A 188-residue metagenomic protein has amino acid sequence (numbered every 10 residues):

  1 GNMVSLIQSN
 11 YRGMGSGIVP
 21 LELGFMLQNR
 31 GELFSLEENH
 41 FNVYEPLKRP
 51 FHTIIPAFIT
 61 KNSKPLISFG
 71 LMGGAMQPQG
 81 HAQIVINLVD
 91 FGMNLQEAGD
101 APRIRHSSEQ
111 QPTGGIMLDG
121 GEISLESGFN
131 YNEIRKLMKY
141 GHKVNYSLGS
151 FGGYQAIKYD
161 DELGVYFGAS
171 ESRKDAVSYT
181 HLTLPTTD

Functional and structural regions predicted by a protein language model:
N2-S147, Y154: Proteins synthesized as precursors that undergo proteolytic processing into mature forms
R12, Y159, P185: Alpha-helical and His/Cys-centered functional microenvironments
L71-M72, A169-K174: Secondary-structure transition/turn motif
R105, T187-D188: Generic hydrophobic alpha-helical segments
K136-F167, D175, L182: C-terminus-biased signal that marks the final domain/tail of proteins
T180-T186: Conserved small/polar residues in nucleotide/adenosyl-binding loops
